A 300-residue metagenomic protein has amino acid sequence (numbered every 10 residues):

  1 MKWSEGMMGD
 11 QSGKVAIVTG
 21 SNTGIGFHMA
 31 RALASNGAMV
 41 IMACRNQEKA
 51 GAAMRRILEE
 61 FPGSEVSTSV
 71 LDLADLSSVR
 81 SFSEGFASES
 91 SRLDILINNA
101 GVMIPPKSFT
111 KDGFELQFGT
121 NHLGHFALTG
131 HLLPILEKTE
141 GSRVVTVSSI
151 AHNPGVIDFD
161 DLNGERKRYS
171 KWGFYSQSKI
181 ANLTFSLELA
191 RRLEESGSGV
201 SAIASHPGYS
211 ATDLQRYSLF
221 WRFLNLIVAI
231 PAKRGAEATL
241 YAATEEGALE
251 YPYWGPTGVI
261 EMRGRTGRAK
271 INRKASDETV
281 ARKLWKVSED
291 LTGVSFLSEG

Functional and structural regions predicted by a protein language model:
M1-Y217, L291-E299: Rossmann-fold NAD(P)H-dependent dehydrogenase/reductase core
M42, L71, I227, R273-S276: Pocket-edge positions in alpha/beta enzyme catalytic cores
D160-Y169, Y217-L224, R263-I271: Short glycine/proline- and charge-enriched loop/turn segments that cap or connect secondary-structure elements
R168-Y175, L224-I230, R273-K274: A short acidic, glycine-rich active-site loop that binds or catalyzes chemistry on phosphate/adenosine moieties
S178, N225-A269, E278-K286, L291: C-terminal helical subdomain
E194, L219, T244-G247: Hydrophobic alpha-helix feature that most strongly marks membrane-spanning transmembrane helices and their immediate
G199-A202, G267-D277: Glycine-rich, flexible loop segments associated with nucleotide phosphate handling
